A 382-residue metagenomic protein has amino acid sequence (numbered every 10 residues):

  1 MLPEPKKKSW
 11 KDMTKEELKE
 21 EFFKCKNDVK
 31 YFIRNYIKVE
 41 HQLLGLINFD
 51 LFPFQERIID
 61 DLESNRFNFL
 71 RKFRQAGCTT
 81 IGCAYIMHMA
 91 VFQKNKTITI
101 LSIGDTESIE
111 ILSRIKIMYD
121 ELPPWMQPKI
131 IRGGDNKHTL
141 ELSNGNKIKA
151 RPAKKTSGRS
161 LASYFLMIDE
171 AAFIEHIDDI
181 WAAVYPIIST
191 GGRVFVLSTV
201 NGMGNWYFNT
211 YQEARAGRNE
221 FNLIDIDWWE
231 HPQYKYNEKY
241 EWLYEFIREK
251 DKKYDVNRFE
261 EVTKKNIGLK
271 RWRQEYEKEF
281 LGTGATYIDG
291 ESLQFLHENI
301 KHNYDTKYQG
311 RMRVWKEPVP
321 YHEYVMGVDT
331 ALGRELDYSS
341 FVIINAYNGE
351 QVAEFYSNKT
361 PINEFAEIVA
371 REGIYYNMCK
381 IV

Functional and structural regions predicted by a protein language model:
M1-F67: Pre-P-loop entry segment of helicase/translocase ATPase cores
N65-I86: Walker A/P-loop
K96-I117: Conserved Walker A/P-loop ATP-binding site and its immediately adjacent core in helicase/helicase-like ATPase domains
L112-Y164: Inter-Walker segment of RecA-like/P-loop motor cores
E121, P128-K129, F165, F173-F259: ASCE P-loop NTPase helicase motor core
L142, K307-P320, E335-V382: Nucleic-acid-processing active sites and adjacent nucleic-acid-binding tracks, predominantly divalent metal-dependent
E170-I174, A331: Conserved Walker B
P232-V328: ATPase catalytic-site recognition across NTP-hydrolyzing enzymes
